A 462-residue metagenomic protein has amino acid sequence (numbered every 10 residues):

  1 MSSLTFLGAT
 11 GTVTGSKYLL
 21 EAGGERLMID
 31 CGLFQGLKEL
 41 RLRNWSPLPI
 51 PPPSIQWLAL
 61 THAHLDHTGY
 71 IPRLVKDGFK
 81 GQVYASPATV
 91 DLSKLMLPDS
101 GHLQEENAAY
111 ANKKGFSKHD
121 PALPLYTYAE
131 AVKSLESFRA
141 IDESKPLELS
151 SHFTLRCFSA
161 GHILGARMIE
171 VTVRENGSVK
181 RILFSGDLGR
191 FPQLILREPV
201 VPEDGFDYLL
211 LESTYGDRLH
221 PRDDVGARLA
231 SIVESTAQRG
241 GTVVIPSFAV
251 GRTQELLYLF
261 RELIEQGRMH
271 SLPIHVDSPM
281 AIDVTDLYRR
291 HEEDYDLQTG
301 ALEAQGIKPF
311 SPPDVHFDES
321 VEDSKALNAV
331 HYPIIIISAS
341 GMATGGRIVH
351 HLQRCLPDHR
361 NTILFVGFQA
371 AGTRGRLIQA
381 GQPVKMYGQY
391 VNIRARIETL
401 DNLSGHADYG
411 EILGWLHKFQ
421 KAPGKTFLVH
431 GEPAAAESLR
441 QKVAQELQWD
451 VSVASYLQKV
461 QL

Functional and structural regions predicted by a protein language model:
M1-P53, K133-R197, E322-A329, I335 (+4 more regions): Core dinuclear metal-dependent hydrolase active-site scaffold
T10-T12, A22-G81, A85-E136, L188-P199 (+2 more regions): Pre-active-site segment of Zn-dependent metallo-hydrolases
G11, H64-D66, I163-L164, F248-E255 (+2 more regions): Gly/Ser/Thr-rich loops at beta-strand to alpha-helix junctions that form or flank small-molecule/cofactor-binding
I29-C31, I55-H64, I71, V83-S86 (+10 more regions): Active-site neighborhood of phospho(di)ester-bond hydrolases with catalytic His/Asp-centered motifs
D99-L103, A109-Y110, V200, V225-A227 (+4 more regions): Short secondary-structure boundary/capping segments
S100-I163, E292-H331: Metallo-beta-lactamase
M168, G189-D277, T362, G367 (+1 more regions): Cap/insert and terminal regions of metallo-dependent hydrolase folds
I232-G372: Hard-cation-handling environments
